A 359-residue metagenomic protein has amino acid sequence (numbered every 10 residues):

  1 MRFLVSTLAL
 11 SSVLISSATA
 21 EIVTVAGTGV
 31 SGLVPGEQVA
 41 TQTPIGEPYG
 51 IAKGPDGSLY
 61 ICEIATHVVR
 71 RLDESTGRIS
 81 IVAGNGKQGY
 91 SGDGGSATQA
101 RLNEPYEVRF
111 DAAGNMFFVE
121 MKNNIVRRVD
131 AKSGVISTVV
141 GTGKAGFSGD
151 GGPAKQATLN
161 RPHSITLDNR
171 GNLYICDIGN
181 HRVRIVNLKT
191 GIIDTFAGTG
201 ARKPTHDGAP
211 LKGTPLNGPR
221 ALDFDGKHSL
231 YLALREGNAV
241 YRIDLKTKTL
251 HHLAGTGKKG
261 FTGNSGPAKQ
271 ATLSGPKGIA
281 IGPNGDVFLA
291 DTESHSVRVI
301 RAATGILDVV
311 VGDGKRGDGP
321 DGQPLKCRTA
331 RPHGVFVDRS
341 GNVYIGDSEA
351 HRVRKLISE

Functional and structural regions predicted by a protein language model:
V5-I15: Bacterial N-terminal signal peptides
E21-E47, T76-E104, S133-R161, T190-G218 (+2 more regions): Gly/Pro-rich loop segments of beta-rich domains
K53-D56, F110-A113, L167-R170, F224-K227 (+2 more regions): Residue-level detector of Asp-centered blade-edge/turn motifs that repeat once per structural unit in beta-propeller
S58-Y60, N115-F118, N172-Y174, S229-L232 (+2 more regions): Conserved beta-propeller blade signature
I64, M121, I178, R235 (+2 more regions): Short loop/turn segments immediately following the C-termini of beta-strands
H67-R71, R78, N124-R128, V135 (+5 more regions): A short loop-to-beta-strand structural motif that recurs across blades of beta-propeller domains
R331-E359: Blade-level signature of beta-propeller repeat domains, shared across WD40, Kelch, NHL, RCC1 and BNR/Asp-box propellers
